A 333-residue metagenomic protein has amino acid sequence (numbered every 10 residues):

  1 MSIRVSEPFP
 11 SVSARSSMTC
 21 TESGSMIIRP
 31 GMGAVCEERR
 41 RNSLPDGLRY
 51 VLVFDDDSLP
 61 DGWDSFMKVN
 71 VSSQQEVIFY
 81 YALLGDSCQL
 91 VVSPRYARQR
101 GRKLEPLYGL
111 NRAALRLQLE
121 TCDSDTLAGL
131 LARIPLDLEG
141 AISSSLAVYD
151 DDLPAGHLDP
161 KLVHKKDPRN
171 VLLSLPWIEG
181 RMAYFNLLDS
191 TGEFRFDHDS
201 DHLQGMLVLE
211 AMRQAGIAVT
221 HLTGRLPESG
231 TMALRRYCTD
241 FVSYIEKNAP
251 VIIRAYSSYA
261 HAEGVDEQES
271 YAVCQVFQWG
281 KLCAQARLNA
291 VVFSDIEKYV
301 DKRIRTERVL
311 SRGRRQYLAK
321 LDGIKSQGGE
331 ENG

Functional and structural regions predicted by a protein language model:
M1-H198, E307-G333: Non-catalytic linker/capping segments at the edges of enzyme domains
M1-M18, E22-S25, M32, R235-L282: Hydrophobic beta-sheet segments that form the core/acyl-binding groove of ACP/CoA-dependent acyl-chain-processing
Q204-P227: Active-site helix/loop of acyl-thioester processing domains in fatty-acid/polyketide metabolism, spanning hotdog-fold
W279-K281, R303-L310: C-terminal helix-cap and adjacent tail motif
A284-A286: A structural microfeature
F293-R303: Short, surface-exposed linear segments at secondary-structure transitions and domain or protein termini
